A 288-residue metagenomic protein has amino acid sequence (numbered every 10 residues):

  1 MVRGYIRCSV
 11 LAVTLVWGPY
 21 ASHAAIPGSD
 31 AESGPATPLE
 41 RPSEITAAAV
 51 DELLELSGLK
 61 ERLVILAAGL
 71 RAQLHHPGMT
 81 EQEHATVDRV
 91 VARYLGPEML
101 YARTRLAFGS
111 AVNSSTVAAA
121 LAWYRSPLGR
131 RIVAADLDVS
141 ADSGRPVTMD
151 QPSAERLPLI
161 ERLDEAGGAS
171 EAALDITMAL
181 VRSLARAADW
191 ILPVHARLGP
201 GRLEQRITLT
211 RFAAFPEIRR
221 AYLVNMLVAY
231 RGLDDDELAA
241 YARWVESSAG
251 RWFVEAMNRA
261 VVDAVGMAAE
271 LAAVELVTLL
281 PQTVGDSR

Functional and structural regions predicted by a protein language model:
M1-S9: Bacterial N-terminal signal peptides that target proteins for export
S9-G18: Bacterial N-terminal signal peptides
P19-A36: Signal peptide processing junction and immediate N-terminal pro/mature segment of secreted/exported proteins
E32-H76, R156-A172, I176, R182: Immediate post-signal-peptide N-terminus of mature secreted/exported proteins
L39-E40, E52-L59, R89-L95, T104-F108 (+7 more regions): Second-shell loop/turn segments in exported
V90, Y94-L174, M178: Acidic/His-rich structured neighborhood in mature extracellular/periplasmic domains
S140-R231: Extended amphipathic alpha-helical interaction segments
F215-P216, R220-R288: A cross-kingdom marker for long, charged
